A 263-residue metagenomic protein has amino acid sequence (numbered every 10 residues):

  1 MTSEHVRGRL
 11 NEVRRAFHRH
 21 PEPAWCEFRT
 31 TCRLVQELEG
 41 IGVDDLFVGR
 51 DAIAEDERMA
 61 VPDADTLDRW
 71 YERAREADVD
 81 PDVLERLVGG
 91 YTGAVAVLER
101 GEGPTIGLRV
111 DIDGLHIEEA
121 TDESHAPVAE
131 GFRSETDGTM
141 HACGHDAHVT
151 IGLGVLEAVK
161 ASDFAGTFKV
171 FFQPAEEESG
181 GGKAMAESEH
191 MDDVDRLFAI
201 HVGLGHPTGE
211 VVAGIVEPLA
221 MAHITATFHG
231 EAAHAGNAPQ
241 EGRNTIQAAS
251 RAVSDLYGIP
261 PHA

Functional and structural regions predicted by a protein language model:
M1-T2, I151: Secretory targeting signatures
T2-M140: Acidic/His- and Gly-rich active-site-bordering loop/insert found across diverse amide/peptide-bond hydrolases
R9, I151, A248: Charged catalytic carboxylate motif
G103, I117, G131-T136, M140 (+2 more regions): Histidine/acidic-residue-rich, glycine-tolerant segments that coordinate divalent metal ions
V149-V155: DPxDG-like acidic metal-binding loop motif
